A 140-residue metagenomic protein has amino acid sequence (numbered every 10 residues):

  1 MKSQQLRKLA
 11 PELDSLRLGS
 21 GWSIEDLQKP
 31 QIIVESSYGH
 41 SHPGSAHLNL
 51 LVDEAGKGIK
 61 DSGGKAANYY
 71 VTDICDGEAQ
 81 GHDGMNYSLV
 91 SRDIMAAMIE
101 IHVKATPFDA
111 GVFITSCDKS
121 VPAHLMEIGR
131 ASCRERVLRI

Functional and structural regions predicted by a protein language model:
M1-K29, D61: N-terminal amphipathic/basic leader segments beginning at the initiator methionine
E12-L18, K65-F113: Glycine-rich oxoanion-binding loops at beta->alpha junctions
W22-Q28, I33, Y38-Y70: Glycine-rich phosphate/diphosphate-binding loop of Rossmann-like nucleotide-binding domains
S23-Q28, I101-P107, E127-R130: Solvent-exposed alpha-helices and their adjacent loops that cap or buttress functional pockets in soluble metabolic
E35, F113-S116, R134-R136: Short beta-strand segments
Y38-H40, T72-D76, T115-V121: Acidic, glycine-rich active-site loops and adjacent beta-strand->loop/helix elements that engage anionic groups
P43-G44, D93-A97, C117-L125: Short glycine/serine/threonine-rich phosphate/pyrophosphate-binding segments that cradle anionic phosphate groups
E127-I140: Residue-level detector of conserved catalytic or cofactor/ligand-binding positions in enzyme active sites
